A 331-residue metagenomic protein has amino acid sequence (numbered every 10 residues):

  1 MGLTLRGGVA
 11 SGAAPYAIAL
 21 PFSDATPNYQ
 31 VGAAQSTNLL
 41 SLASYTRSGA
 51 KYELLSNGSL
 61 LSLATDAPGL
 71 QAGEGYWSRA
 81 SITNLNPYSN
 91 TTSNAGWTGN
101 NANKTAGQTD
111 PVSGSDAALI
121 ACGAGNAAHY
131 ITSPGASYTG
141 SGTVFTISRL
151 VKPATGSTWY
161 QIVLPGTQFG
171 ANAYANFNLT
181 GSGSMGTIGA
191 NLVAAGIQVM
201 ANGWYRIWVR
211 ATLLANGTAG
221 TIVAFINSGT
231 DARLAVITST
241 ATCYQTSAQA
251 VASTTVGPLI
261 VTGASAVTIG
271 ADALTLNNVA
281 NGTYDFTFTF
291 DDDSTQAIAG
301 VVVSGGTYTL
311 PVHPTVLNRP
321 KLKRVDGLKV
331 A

Functional and structural regions predicted by a protein language model:
M1-A331: Glycine- and acidic residue-enriched flexible segments with recurrent GG/GxG motifs
